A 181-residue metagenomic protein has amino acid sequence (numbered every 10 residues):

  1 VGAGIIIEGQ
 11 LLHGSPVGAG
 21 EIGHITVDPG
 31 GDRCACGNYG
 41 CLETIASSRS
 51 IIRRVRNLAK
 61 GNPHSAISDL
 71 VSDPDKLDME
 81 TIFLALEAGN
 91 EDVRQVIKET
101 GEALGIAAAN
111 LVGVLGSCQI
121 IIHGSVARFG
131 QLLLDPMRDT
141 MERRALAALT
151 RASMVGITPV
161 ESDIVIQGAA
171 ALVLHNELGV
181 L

Functional and structural regions predicted by a protein language model:
V1, A19-I22, A152: A structure-centric signal for secondary-structure junctions around beta-strands
G2-I6: Short beta-strand scaffold segments in enzyme catalytic cores
L11, P29-R33, N38-L181: ATP-binding/phosphotransfer module of carbohydrate and carboxylate kinases, centering on a glycine-rich
G18-G30: A short, polar/charged loop-to-alpha-helix boundary motif
